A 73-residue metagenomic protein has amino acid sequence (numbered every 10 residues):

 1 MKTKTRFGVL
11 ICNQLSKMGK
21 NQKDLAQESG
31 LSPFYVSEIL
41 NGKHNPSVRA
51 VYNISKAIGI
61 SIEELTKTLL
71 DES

Functional and structural regions predicted by a protein language model:
M1-N21: A short, Lys/Arg-rich alpha-helix, primarily the initiator
L10, N21, S47-A50, S61: Residues that mark the N-terminal boundary/hinge immediately upstream of a DNA-recognition element
L15, A26, S55: The alpha-helix within a helix-turn-helix
G19, K56, E64-S73: Short, charged recognition helix plus adjacent turn of helix-turn-helix-like nucleic-acid-binding domains
K20-E38: Short alpha-helical DNA-recognition segment
K43-K56: Short, basic-rich loop-to-helix N-cap that marks the start of a DNA-contacting helix
